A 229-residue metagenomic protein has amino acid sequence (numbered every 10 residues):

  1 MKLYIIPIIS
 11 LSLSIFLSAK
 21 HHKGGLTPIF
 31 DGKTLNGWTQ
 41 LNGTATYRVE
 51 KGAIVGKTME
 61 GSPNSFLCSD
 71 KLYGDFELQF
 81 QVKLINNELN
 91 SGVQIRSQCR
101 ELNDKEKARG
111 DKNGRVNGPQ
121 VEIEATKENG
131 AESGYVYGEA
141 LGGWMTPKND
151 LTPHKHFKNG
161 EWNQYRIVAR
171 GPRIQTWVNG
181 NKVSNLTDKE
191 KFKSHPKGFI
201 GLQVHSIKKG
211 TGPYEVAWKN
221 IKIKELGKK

Functional and structural regions predicted by a protein language model:
M1-H22: Bacterial Sec-dependent N-terminal signal peptides
S18-K229: Carbohydrate-interacting regions of secretory-pathway proteins
